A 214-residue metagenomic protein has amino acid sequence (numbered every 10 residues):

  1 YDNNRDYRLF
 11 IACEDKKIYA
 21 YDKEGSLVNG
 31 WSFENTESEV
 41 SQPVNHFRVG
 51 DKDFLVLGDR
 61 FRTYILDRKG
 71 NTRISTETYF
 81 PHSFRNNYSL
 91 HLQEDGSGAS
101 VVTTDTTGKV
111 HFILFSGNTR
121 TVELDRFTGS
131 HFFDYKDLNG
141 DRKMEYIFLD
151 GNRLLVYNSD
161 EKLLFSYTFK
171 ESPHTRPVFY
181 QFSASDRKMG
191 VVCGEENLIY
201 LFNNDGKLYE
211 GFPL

Functional and structural regions predicted by a protein language model:
Y1-L214: Extracytoplasmic/lumenal domain signature
